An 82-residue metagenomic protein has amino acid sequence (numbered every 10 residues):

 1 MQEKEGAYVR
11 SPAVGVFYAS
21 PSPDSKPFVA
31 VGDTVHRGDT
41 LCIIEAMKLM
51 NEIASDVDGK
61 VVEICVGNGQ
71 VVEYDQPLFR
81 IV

Functional and structural regions predicted by a protein language model:
M1-I44, D56-C65, Y74, L78-R80: Acidic, low-complexity mobile loops and tails
K48: Short glycine/proline-centered loop/turn elements that form peptide/ligand docking sites
I53: The feature captures the beta-strand-to-loop junction immediately N-terminal to the Walker
